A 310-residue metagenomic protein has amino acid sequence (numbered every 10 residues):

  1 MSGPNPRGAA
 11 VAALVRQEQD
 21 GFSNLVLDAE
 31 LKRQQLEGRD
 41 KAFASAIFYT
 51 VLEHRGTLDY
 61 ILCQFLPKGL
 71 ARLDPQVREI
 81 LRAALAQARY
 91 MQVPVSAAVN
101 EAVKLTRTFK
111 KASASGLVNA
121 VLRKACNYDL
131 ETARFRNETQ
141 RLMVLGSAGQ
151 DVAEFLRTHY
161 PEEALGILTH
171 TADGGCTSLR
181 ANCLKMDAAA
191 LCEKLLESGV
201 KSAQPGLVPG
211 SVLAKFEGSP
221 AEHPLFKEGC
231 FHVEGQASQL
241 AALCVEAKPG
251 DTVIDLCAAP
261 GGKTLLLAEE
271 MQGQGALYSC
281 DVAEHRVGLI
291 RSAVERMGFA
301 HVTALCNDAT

Functional and structural regions predicted by a protein language model:
M1-T310: S-adenosylmethionine
